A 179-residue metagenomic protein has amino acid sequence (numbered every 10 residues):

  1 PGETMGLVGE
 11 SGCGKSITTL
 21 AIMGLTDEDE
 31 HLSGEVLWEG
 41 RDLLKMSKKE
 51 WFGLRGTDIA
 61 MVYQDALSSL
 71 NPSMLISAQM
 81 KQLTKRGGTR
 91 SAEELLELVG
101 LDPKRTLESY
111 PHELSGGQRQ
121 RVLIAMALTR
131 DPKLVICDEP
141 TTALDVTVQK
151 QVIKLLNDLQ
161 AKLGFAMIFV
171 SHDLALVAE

Functional and structural regions predicted by a protein language model:
D27, L43-A60, R86: ABC ATPase NBD coupling module
H31-D42: Conserved ABC transporter NBD signature motif
T89-R105: Conserved ABC ATPase "signature" region
Y110-L114, Q118: Conserved ABC ATPase signature
T129-K133: A short, proline-enriched helix->beta-strand linker immediately N-terminal to the Walker B motif in ABC-type P-loop
V135-D138: Catalytic Walker B motif of ABC-type/P-loop ATPase nucleotide-binding domains
K150-L163: Helical segment within the ABC ATPase nucleotide-binding domain
